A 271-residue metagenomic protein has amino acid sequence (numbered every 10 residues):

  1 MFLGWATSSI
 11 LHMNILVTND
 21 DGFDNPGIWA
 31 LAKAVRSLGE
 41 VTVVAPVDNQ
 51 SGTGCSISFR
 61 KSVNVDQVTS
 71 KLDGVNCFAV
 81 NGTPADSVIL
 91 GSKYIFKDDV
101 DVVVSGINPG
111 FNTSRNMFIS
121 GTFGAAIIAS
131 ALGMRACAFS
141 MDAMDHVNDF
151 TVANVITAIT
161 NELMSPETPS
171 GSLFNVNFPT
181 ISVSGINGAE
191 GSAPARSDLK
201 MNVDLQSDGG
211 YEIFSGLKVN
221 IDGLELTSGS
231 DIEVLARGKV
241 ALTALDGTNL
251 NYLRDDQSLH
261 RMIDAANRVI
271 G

Functional and structural regions predicted by a protein language model:
I15, P26-D99: A cross-family phosphate/adenosyl-ligand binding-site feature
T18, V44-P46, N81, S105-N108 (+3 more regions): Short beta-strand segments
G91-K97, A126-R135: Alpha-helix C-terminal capping segments
V102: Short, Asp-centered acidic motifs that coordinate Mg2+ and/or phosphate in catalytic or ligand-binding sites
F111-S120: Glycine/threonine-rich flexible loop motifs
C137-E162: Short, glycine-/small-residue-rich phosphate/pyrophosphate-handling segment
A153-G271: Electrostatically charged, flexible surface regions
